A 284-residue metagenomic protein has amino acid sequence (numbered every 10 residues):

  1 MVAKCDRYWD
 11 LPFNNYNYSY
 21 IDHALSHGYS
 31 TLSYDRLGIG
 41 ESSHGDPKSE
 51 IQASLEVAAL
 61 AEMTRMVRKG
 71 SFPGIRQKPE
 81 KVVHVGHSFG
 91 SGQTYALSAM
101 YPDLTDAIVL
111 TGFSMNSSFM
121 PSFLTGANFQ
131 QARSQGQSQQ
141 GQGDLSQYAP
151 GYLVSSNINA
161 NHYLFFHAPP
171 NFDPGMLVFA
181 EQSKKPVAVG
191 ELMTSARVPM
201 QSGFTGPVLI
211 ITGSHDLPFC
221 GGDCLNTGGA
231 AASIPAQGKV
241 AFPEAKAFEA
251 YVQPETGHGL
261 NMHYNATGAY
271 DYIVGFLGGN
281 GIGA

Functional and structural regions predicted by a protein language model:
M1-L32: Short, surface-exposed "cap/lid" segments of acyl-processing enzymes
C5-Y8, D35-I51, H258-G259: Glycine-rich "HGGG/HGxG" loop immediately N-terminal to the catalytic nucleophile of the alpha/beta-hydrolase
E50-R76: Alpha/beta-hydrolase active-site loop
F72-S88: Alpha/beta-hydrolase fold nucleophile elbow
A96-K184: Alpha/beta-hydrolase-fold enzymes
F204, I210-T212: Short beta-strand/loop motif that positions the catalytic acidic residue of the alpha/beta-hydrolase fold
L217-I234, N261: Conserved alpha/beta-hydrolase "acid-adjacent" motif
A245-A284: Catalytic active-site module of serine/aspartate enzymes centered on a nucleophile-bearing elbow/loop
